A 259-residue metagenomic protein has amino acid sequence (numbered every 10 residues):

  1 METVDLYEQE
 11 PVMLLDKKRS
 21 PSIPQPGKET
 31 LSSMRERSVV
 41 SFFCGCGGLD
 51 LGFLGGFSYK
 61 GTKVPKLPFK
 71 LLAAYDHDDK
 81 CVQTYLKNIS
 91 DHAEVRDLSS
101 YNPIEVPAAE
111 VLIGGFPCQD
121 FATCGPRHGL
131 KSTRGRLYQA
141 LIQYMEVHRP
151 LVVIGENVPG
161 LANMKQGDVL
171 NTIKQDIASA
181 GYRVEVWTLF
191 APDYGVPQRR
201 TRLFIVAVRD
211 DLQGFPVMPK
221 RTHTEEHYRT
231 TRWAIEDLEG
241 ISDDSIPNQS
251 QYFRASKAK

Functional and structural regions predicted by a protein language model:
M1-L71, D176-S179, R202-K259: S-adenosyl-L-methionine-dependent DNA methyltransferase catalytic core
D5, E10-L151, P159-N163, D168-N171: Core alpha/beta nucleotide-donor-binding catalytic domains of modification enzymes
Y101-A109, Q119-K259: Class I S-adenosyl-L-methionine
